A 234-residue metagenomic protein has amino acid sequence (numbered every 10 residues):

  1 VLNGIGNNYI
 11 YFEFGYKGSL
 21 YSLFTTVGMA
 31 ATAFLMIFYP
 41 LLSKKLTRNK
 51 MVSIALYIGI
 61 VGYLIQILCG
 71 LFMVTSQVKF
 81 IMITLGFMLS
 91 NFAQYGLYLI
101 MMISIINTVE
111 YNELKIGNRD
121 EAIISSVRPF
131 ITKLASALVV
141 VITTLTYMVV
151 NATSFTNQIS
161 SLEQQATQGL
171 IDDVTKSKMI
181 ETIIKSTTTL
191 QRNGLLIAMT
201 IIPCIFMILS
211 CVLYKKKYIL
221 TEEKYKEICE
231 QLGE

Functional and structural regions predicted by a protein language model:
V1-E234: Membrane-embedded alpha-helical bundles of multi-pass transporters/translocases, especially carrier/permease families
